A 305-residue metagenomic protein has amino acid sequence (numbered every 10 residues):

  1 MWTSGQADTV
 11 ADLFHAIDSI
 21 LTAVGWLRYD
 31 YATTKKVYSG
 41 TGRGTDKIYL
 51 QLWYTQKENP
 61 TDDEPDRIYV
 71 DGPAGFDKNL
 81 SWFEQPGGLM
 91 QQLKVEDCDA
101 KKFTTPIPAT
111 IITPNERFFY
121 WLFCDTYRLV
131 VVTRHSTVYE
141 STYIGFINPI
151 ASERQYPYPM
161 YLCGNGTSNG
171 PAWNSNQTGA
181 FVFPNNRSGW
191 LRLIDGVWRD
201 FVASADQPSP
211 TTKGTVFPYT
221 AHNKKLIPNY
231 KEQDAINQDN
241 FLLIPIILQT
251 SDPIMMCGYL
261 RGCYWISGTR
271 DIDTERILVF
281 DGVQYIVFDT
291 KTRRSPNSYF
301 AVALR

Functional and structural regions predicted by a protein language model:
G5-V302: Long, leucine/valine-rich, helix-dominated scaffolding and oligomerization segments
